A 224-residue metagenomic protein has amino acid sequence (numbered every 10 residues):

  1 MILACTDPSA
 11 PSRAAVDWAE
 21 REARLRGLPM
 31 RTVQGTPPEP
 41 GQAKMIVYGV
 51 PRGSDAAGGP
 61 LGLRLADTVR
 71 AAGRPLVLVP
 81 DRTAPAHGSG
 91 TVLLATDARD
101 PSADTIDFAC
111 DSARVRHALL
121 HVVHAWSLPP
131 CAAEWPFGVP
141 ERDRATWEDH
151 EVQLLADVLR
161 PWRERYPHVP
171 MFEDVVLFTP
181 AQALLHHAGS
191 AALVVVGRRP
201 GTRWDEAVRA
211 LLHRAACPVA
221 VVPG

Functional and structural regions predicted by a protein language model:
M1-P37, G90-R142, R163-M171, R214 (+1 more regions): Small/aliphatic-rich secondary-structure junction motif
P8, M45-R70, H87-S89, P101 (+3 more regions): Glycine-rich, Arg-bearing micro-motifs that act as flexible, cationic patches
E22, P38-E39, A183-H187: CheY-like receiver
V47-V50, P75-R82, A220-G224: Short beta-strand elements of ligand-binding domains
V122, D149-L155, L185, G189-P200: Conserved N-terminal glycine/acidic-rich loop preference
E141-E151: A short acidic, glycine-rich active-site loop that binds or catalyzes chemistry on phosphate/adenosine moieties
L159-R160: A conserved short alpha-helical segment within the catalytic HATPase_c
D174-A181: Charged docking surfaces used in two-component/phosphorelay signaling
